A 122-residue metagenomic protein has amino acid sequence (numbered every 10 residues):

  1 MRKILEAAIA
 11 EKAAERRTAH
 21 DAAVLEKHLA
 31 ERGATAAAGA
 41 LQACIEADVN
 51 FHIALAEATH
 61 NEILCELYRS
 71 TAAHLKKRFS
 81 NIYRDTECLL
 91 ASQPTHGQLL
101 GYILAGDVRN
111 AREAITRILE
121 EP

Functional and structural regions predicted by a protein language model:
M1-K12, H60-A73: Conserved segment of winged-helix/HTH DNA-binding domains
M1-L29: Amphipathic alpha-helical dimerization/coiled-coil segments that flank or bridge DNA-binding/regulatory modules
A10-T18, T35-G39, T59-H60, S80-D85: A ubiquitous short alpha-helical element
A19-A23, Q42-A43, E62-E66, R109-E113: Short, solvent-exposed positions on alpha-helices
E26-A34, A38, E46-H52, R69-P122: C-terminal all-alpha effector/ligand-binding and dimerization domain of prokaryotic HTH-type transcriptional repressors
L55: Short basic (Lys/Arg) and small-residue
